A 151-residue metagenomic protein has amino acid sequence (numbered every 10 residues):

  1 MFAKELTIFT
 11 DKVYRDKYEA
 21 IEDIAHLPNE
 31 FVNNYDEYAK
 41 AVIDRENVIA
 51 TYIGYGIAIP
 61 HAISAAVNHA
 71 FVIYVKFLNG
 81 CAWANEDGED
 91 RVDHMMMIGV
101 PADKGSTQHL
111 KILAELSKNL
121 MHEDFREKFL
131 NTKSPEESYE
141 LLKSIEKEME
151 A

Functional and structural regions predicted by a protein language model:
M1-A151: Cytosolic covalent-transfer regions centered on His/Cys nucleophiles that carry phosphoryl or persulfide groups
